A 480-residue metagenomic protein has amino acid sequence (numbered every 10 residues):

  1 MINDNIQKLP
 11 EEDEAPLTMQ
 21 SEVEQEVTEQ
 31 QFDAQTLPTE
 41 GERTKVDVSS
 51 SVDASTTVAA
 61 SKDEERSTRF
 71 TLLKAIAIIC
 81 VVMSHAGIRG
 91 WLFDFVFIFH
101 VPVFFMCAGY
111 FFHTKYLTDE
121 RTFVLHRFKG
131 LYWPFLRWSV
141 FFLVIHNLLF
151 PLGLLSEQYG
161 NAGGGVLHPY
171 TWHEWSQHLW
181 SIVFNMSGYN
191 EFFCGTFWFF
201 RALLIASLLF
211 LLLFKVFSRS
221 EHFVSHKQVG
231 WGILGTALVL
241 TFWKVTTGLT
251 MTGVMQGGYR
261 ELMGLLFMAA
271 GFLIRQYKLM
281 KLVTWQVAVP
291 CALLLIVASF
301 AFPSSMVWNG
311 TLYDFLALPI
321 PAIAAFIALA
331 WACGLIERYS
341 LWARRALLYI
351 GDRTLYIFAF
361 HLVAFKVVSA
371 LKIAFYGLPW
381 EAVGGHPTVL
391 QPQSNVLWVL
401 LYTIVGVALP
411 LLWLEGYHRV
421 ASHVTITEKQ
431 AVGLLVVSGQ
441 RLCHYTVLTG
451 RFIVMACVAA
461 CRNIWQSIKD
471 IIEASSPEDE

Functional and structural regions predicted by a protein language model:
I2, I6-L9, V46-V48, D53-A474 (+1 more regions): Alpha-helical transmembrane segments and their immediate juxtamembrane cytosolic regions
N3-D47: Intrinsically disordered, low-complexity cytosolic terminal tails
